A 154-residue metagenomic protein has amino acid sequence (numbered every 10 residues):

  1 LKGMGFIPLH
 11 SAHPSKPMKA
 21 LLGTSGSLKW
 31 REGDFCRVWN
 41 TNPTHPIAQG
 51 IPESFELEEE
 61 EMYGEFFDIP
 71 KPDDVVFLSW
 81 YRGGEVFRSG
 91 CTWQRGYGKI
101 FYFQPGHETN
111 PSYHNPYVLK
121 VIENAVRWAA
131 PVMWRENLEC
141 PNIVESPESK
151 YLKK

Functional and structural regions predicted by a protein language model:
L1-P17, Y97: Short alpha-beta junction capping motif
A12-K16, E53-S54, Y81-R82, H107-T109: Solvent-exposed loop/turn segments at secondary-structure junctions within structured extracellular/periplasmic domains
S15-W30: Extended active-site neighborhood of metal-dependent phosphoesterases/phosphodiesterases
K16, T41-H45, P116-E123: A structural signal for well-ordered alpha-helical segments within the folded catalytic domains of diverse enzymes
L21-S25, E53-E59, Y63-P72, Y117-W134: Oxidoreductase and adenylate-handling cofactor-binding alpha/beta cores
S27-Y102: Catalytic beta-strand/loop cores that center a nucleophilic Ser/Cys/Thr and support acyl-enzyme chemistry
F87, R95-K154: Extracellular ligand-binding/catalytic regions of CAZymes and related secreted enzymes and adhesion modules
